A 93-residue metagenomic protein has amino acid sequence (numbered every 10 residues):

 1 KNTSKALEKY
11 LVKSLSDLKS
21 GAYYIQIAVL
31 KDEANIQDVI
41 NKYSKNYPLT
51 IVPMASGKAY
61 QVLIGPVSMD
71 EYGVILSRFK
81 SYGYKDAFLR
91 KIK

Functional and structural regions predicted by a protein language model:
T3-S20, V29-K93: Extracytoplasmic
